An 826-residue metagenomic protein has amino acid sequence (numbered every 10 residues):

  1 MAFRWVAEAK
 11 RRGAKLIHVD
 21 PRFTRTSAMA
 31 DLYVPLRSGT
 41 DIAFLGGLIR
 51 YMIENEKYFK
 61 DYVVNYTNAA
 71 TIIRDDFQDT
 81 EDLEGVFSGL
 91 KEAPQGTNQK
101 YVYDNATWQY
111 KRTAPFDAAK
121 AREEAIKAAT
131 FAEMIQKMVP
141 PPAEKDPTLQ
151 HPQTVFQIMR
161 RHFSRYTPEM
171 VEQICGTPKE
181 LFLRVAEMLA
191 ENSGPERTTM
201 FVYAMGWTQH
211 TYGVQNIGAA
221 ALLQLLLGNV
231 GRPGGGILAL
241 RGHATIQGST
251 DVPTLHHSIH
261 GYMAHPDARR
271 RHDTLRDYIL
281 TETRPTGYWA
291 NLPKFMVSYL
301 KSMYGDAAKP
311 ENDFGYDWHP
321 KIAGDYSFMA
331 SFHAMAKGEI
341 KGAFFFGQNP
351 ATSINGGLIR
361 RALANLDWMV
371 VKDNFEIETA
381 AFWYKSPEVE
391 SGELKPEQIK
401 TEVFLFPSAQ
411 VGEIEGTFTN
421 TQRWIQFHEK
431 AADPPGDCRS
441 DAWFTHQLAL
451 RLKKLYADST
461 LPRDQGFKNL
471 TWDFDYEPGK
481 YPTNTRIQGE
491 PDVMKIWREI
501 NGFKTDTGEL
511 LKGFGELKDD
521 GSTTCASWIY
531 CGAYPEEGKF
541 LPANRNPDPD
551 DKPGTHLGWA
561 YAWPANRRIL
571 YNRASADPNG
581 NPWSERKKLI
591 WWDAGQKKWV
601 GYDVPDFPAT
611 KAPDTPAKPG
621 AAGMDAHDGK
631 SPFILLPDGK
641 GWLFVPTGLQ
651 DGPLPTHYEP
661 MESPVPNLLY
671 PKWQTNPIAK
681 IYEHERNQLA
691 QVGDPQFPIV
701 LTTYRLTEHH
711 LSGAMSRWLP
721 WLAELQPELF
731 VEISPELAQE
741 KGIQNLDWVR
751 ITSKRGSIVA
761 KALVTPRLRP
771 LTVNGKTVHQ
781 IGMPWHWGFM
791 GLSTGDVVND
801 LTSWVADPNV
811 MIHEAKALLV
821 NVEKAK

Functional and structural regions predicted by a protein language model:
M1-V6, R12-A14, H18, E133-A143 (+5 more regions): Extended redox/cofactor-interaction regions of prokaryotic respiratory oxidoreductases
G13, R22-P195, R284, T445 (+1 more regions): Long, well-ordered, tryptophan-enriched scaffold segments
A28-L36, A380-F382, E390-S391, P407 (+2 more regions): Short beta-alpha connecting loops at secondary-structure transitions that line or flank enzyme active sites
M29-A30, H151-P152, S164-E169, V202-W207 (+1 more regions): Flexible glycine/proline-enriched surface loops and loop-helix/loop-strand junctions
N65-A69, M188-L189, A204-G206, G236-Q247 (+2 more regions): A glycine-rich phosphate-binding loop feature that marks nucleotide/adenosyl-phosphate handling sites
M170-T177, Y203-T211, L240-A244, G347-T352: Conserved short loop/turn motifs at secondary-structure junctions
T401-P434, A449, W785: Glycine/threonine-rich phosphate-binding loop and adjacent beta-strand/alpha-helix elements that clamp
W443-E499, G595, V600-P608, A612-H627 (+6 more regions): Long, contiguous, secondary-structure-rich segments that constitute the structural scaffold of globular domains
